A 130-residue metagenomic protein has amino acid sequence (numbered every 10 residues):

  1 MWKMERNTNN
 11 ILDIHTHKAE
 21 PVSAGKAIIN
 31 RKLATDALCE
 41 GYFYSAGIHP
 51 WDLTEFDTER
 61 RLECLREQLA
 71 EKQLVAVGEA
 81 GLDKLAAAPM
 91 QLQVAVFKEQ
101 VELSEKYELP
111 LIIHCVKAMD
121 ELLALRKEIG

Functional and structural regions predicted by a protein language model:
M1-G130: Mid-domain alpha/beta scaffold segments of enzyme catalytic cores
